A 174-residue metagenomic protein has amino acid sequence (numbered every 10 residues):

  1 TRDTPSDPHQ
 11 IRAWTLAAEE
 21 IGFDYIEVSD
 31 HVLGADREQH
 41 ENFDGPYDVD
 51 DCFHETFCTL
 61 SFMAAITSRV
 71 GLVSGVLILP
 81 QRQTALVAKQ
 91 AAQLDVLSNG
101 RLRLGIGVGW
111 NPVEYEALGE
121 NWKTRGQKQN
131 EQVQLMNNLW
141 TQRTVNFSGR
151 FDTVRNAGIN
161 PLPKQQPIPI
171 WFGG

Functional and structural regions predicted by a protein language model:
T1-I66, L162-I168: N-terminal beta1-alpha1-beta2 module of alpha/beta enzyme domains
R2-T4, L77-P80: Short histidine/acidic/glycine/proline-rich micro-motifs that form metal- and phosphate-coordinating active-site loops
E19-E20, L60-R69, A91, D95-L102: Acidic (Asp/Glu)-rich catalytic clusters
D24, R69, V145-N146: A general structural signal for well-ordered secondary-structure junctions
D36, H40, S74, P80-G174: Internal, glycine-rich beta/alpha segment that forms the wall or movable "lid" of small-molecule/cofactor binding
